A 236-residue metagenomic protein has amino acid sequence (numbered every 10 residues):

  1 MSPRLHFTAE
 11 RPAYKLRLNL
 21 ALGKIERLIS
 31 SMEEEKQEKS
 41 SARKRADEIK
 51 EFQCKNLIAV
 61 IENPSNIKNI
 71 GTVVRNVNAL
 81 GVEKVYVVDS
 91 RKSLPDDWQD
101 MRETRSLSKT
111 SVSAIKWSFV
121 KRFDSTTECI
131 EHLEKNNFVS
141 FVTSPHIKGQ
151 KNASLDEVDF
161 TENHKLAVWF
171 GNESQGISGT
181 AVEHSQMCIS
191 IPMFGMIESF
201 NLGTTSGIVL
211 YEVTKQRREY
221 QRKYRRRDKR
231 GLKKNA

Functional and structural regions predicted by a protein language model:
R11-C54: Extended, non-globular alpha-helical segments
K39-Q150, T214, R226-K229, K233-K234: RNA substrate-binding interface of SAM-dependent RNA methyltransferases
C129, L133-N136, I177-M187: A structural motif corresponding to the C-terminal end of an alpha-helix and its immediate exit/capping segment
H146-K148, E173-G176, F194-M196: Short Gly/Pro-enriched loop/turn and capping motifs at secondary-structure junctions
T161-E162, A181: Structural alpha-helical scaffold elements that stabilize or flank donor/cofactor-binding regions in carbohydrate
G179-N235: Structured adenosyl-cofactor binding patch, chiefly the S-adenosyl-L-methionine
